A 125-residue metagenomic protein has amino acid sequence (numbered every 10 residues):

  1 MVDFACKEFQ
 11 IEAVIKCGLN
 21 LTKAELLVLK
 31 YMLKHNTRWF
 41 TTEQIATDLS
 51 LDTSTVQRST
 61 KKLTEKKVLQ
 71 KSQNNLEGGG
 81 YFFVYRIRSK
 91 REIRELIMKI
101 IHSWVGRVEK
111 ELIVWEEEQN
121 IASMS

Functional and structural regions predicted by a protein language model:
V2-L19: Short, Lys/Arg-enriched N-terminal segment that forms or immediately precedes the first helix of a structured domain
C17-E25, T41, S72-L96: Short, cationic-aromatic polyanion-contact patches
L27-Y31: Pre-recognition alpha-helix immediately N-terminal to the DNA-recognition helix within helix-turn-helix or winged-helix
L33-T37: Short helix-capping/hinge SLiMs at alpha-helix to coil transitions
Q44-T47, L63: A short acidic, leucine-rich amphipathic alpha-helix
S54: Key DNA-contact positions within bacterial/archaeal DNA-binding proteins
K67-V68: Glycine-centered, phosphate/nucleic-acid-interacting loop/turn motifs that mediate DNA/RNA or nucleotide
K90-S125: Amphipathic alpha-helical dimerization/coiled-coil segments that flank or bridge DNA-binding/regulatory modules
